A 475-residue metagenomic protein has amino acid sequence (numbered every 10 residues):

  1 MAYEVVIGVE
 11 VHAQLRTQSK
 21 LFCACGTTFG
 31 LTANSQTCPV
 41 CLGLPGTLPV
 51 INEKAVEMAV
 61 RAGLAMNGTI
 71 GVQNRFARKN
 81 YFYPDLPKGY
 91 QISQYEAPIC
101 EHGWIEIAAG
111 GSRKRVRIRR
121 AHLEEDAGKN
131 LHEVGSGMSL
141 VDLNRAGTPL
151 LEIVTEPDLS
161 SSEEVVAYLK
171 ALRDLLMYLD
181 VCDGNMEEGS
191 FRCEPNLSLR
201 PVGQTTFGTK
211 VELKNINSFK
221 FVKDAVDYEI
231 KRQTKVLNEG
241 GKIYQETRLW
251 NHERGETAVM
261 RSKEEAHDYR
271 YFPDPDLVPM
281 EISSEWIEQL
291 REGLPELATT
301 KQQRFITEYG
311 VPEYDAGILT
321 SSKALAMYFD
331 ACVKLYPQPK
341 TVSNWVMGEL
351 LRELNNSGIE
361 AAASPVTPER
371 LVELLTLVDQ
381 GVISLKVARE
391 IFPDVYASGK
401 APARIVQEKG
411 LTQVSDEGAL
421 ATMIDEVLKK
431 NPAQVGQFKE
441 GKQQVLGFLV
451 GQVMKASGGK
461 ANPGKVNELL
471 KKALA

Functional and structural regions predicted by a protein language model:
M1, G310, V333-V342, Q380-I383 (+1 more regions): Structural motif
M1-E296, T307, E313, K334-Q338 (+1 more regions): Basic, nucleic-acid-interacting segments
R16, K231, A326, M347-N355 (+6 more regions): Amphipathic alpha-helical core segments of compact helical bundles
E188-P201, I306-Y328, P339-S357, E369-L371 (+2 more regions): Core structural elements
W286-G293, T300, D330-L335, L371-I383: Extended, non-catalytic structural segments that build the interaction scaffolds of large macromolecular assemblies
A362-V372, T376, L385-K455: Strongly charged, low-complexity linkers/loops
